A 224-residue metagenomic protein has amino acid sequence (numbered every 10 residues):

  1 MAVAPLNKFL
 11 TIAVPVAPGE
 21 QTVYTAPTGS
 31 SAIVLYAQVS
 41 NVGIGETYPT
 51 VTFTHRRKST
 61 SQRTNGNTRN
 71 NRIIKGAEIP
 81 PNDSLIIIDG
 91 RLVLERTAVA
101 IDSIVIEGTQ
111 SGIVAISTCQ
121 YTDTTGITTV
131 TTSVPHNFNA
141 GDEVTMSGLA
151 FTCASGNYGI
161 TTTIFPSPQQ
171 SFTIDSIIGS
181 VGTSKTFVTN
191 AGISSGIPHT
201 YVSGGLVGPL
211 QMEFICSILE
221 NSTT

Functional and structural regions predicted by a protein language model:
M1-A32, Y36, S40-I44, P49 (+4 more regions): C-terminal interaction-tip segments
I12-V14, Q21-Y24, I74-I79, I87 (+3 more regions): Generic detection of short hydrophobic beta-strand segments and adjacent strand-loop junctions
A32-Y36, S84-I86, I127-T129, T186: Intrinsic-disorder/low-complexity, polar/charged segments enriched in Ser/Thr/Lys/Arg/Asp/Glu/Gln
S40-G43, E95-R96, D175-I177: Short linear motifs in intrinsically disordered
I44-N70, Q110-D123: Short beta-strand/loop turn elements enriched in aromatics
R56-T109: Intrinsically disordered, low-complexity Pro/Gly/Ser/Thr-rich segments with frequent PxxP/GP/PP motifs and embedded
Q110-F214, N221-T224: Small/polar beta-strand repeat architecture
